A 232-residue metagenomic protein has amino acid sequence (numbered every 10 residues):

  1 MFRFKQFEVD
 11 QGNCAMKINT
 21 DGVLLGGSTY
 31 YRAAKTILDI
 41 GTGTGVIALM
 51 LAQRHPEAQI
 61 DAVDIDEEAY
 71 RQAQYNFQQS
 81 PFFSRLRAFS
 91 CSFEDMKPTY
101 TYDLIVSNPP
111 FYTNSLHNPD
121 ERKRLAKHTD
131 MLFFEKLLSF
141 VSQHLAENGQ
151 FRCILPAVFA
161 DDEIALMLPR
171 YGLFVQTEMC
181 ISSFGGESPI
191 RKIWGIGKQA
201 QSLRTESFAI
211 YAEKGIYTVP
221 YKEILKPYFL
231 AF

Functional and structural regions predicted by a protein language model:
F2-T36, T42-T44, L49-Q53, K192 (+1 more regions): SAM-dependent Rossmann-like transferase core, predominantly class I methyltransferases with a strong bias toward
R3, Y31, F82, P169-G172 (+1 more regions): Short, structurally constrained coil/turn elements that cap an alpha-helix or connect an alpha-helix to the following
F7, K35, A58, S84-L86 (+2 more regions): A structural micro-motif
E8-D10, C14, I18, L132-P189: Conserved Class I SAM-dependent methyltransferase catalytic core
L25, N108, L137, I196: Residue-level signal for inorganic ion chemistry
G27-Y100, L104-S107, T113-N118: Conserved SAM/SAH cofactor-binding pocket of Class I
P109-K136: Mobile active-site "lid"/loop adjacent to the S-adenosyl-L-methionine
G186-F232: SAM/dcSAM-binding transferase cores
